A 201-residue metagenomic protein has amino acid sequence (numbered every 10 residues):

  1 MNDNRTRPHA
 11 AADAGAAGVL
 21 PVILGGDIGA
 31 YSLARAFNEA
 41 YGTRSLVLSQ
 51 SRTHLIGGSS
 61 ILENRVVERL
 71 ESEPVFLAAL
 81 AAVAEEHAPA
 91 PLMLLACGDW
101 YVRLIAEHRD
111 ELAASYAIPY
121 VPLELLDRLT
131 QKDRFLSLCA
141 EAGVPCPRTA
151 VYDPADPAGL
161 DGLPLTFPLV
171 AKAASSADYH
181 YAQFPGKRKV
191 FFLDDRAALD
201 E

Functional and structural regions predicted by a protein language model:
M1-E124, E141, A155-G159: ATP-binding N-terminal substructure of ATP-dependent carboxylate-amine bond-forming enzymes
R128-E201: Active-site nucleotide/adenylate-binding loops and adjacent lid/helix of ATP-dependent enzymes
